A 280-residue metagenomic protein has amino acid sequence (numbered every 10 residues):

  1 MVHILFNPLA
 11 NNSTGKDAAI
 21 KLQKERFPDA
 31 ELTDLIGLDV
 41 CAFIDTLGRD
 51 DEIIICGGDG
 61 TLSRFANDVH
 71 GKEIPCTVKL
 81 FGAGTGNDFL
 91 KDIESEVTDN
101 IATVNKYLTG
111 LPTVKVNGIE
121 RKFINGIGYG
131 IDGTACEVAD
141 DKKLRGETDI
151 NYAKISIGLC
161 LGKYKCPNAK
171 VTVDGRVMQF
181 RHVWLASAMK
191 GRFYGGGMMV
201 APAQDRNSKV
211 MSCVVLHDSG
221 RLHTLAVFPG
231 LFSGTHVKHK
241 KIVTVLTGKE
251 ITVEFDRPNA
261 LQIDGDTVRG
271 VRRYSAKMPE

Functional and structural regions predicted by a protein language model:
M1-C56, S63, N67-K72, S95: ATP/NTP phosphate-donor binding region
H3-L5, D17, L32-L35, G71-W184: Catalytic core of DAGKc-family lipid kinases
G15, R64-N67, F89-D92, T134 (+2 more regions): Short glycine-/acidic-enriched loop or helix-start segments at secondary-structure transitions that form or flank
D45-D50, N117-G118, M178-R181, V245-T247: Flexible, charged surface loops at secondary-structure boundaries
G128, D132, S187-V200: Glycine-rich phosphate/pyrophosphate-binding beta-alpha loops
K143-Y152, G196, P202-H223: Gly/Ser/Thr-rich active-site loops/lids in small-molecule metabolic enzymes that frequently grip phosphoryl groups
P167, H182, N207-S212, K249: A generic structural signal for short beta-strands and their flanking turns/coil linkers
G175, D205, V215-E280: ATP/nucleoside-binding phosphotransfer catalytic cores, i.e., glycine-rich phosphate-binding loops
